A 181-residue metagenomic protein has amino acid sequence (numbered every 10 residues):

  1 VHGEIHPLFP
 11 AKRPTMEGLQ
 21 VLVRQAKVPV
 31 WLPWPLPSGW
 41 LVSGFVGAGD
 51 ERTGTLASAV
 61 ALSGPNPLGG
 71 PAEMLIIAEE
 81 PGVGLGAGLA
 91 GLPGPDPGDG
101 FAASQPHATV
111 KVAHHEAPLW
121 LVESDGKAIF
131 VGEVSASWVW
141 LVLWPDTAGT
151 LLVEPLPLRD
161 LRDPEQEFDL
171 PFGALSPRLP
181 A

Functional and structural regions predicted by a protein language model:
V1-A26: N-terminal cysteine/histidine-rich coordination modules
V28-A181: Domain-scale terminal segments
